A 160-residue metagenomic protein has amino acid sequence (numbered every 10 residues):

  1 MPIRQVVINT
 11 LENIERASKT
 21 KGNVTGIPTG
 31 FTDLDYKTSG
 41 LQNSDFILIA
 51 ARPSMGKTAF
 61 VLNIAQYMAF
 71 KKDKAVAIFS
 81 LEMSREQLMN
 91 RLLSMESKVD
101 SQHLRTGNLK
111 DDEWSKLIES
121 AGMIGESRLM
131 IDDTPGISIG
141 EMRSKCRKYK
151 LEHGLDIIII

Functional and structural regions predicted by a protein language model:
M1-T20, V24, S44, A50 (+4 more regions): Short, small/acidic-rich helices and loops at N termini and domain boundaries of DNA replication/processing enzymes
M1-V7, V24-F31, G107, D111 (+1 more regions): Conserved phosphate/pyrophosphate-binding and hydrolysis machinery centered on Walker-type P-loop NTPases, extending
T29, P53, T58: Ser/Thr-centric signal marking residues that sit in or immediately flank functional binding/regulatory motifs
F31-G40: Pre-Walker A adenine-sensing motif
Y36, Y67, K72-G154: Cytosolic-facing regulatory segments adjacent to core modules
T58-A65: Motif I (Walker A/P-loop) of helicase-class P-loop NTPases
I157: Short, Asp-centered acidic motifs that coordinate Mg2+ and/or phosphate in catalytic or ligand-binding sites
